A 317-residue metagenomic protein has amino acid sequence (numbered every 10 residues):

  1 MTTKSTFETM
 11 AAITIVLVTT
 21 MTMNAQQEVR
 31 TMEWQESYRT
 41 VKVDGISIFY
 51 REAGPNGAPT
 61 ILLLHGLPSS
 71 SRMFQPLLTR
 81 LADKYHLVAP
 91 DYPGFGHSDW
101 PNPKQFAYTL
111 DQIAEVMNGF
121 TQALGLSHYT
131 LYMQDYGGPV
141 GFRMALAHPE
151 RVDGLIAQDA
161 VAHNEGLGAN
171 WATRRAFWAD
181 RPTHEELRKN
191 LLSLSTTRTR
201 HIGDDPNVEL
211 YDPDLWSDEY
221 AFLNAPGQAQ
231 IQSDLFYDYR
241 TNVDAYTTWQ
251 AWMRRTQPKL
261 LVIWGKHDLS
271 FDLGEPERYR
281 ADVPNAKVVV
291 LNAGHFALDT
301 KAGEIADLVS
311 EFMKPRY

Functional and structural regions predicted by a protein language model:
T2-A11: Bacterial N-terminal signal peptides that target proteins for export
M10-T20: Bacterial N-terminal signal peptides
Q26-R39, V43-I48, A53-T60, V88 (+4 more regions): Flexible "cap/lid" subdomain of the alpha/beta-hydrolase fold that forms the substrate-access gate
L63-G66, A89: Structural cue for short, hydrophobic secondary-structure segments
G66-S69, D135: Active-site glycine-rich loops that stabilize anionic/oxyanionic intermediates across multiple enzyme folds
P68, P93-G96, A162, G294-A297: Alpha/beta-hydrolase active-site loop signature
P68-P76, L87: Serine-hydrolase catalytic-loop signature spanning alpha/beta hydrolases and amidase-signature enzymes
G294-A306: Catalytic histidine-centered segment of alpha/beta-hydrolase-like enzymes
